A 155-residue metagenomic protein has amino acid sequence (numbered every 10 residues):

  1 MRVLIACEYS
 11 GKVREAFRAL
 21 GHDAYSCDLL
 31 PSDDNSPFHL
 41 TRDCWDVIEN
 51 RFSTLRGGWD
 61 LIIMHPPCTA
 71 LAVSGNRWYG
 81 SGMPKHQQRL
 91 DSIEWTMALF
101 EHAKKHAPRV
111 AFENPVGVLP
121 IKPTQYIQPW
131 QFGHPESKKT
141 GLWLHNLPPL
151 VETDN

Functional and structural regions predicted by a protein language model:
M1-N155: Conserved active-site and SAM-binding loop architecture of S-adenosyl-L-methionine-dependent nucleic-acid
